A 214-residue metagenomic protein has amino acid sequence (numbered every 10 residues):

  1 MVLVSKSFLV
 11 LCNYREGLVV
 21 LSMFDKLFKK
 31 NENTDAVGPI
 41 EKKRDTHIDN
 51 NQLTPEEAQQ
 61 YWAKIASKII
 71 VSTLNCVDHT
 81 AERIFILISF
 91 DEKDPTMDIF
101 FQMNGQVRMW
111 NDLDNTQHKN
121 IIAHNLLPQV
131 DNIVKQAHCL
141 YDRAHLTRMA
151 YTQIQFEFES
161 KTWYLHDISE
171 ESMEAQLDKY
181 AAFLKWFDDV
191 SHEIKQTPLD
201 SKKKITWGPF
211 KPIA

Functional and structural regions predicted by a protein language model:
V4-S22: Short, Lys/Arg-enriched N-terminal segments with co-localized hydrophobic residues within the first ~10-30 amino acids
V20-E41, I213-A214: Low-complexity, charge- and small-residue-enriched intrinsically disordered regions
S22-D25, E159-A214: Acidic, proline/glycine-rich low-complexity IDRs
E41-R108: N-terminal "first-domain core" detector
N50, H118-H124: Short N-terminal edge-element motif at the start of the domain
E82-I88, A150-E157: A short glycine-rich, hydrophobically flanked beta-strand micro-motif that places a catalytic Asp/Glu for divalent metal
F90-H118, M149, Y164-D178: Extended intrinsically disordered, low-complexity coil regions enriched in Ser, Thr, Gly, Ala and often Pro
N125-T152: Short, internal acidic amphipathic alpha-helical interface segments that mediate docking to partner proteins
